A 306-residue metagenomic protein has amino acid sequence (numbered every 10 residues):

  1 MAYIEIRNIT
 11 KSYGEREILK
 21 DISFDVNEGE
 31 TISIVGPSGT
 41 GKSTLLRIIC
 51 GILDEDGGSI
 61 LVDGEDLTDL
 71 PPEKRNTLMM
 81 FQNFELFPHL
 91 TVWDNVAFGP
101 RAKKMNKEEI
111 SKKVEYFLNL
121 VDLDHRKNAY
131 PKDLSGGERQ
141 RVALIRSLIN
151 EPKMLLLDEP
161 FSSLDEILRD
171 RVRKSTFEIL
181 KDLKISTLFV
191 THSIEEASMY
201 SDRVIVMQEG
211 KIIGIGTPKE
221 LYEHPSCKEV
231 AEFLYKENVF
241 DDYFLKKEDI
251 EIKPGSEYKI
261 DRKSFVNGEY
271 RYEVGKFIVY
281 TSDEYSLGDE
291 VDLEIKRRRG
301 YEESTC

Functional and structural regions predicted by a protein language model:
T31, R75-L78, Q82, L86-S226: ABC ATPase nucleotide-binding domains
V35-P37: The feature captures the beta-strand-to-loop junction immediately N-terminal to the Walker
S43-L46, V142: ABC ATPase nucleotide-binding domain helices that frame the ATP-binding cleft
C50: Helix-to-loop junction immediately C-terminal to a conserved catalytic motif
G58-D66: Conserved ABC transporter NBD signature motif
F244-C306: Non-catalytic connector elements of ABC transporters
